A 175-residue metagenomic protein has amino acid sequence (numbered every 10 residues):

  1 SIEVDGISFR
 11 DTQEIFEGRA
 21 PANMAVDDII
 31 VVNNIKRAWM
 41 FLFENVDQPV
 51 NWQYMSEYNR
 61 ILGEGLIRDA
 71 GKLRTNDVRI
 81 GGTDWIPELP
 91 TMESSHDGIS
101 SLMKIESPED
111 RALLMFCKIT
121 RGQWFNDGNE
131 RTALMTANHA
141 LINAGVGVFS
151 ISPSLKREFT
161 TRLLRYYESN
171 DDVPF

Functional and structural regions predicted by a protein language model:
S1-F175: FIC/Doc superfamily catalytic core
